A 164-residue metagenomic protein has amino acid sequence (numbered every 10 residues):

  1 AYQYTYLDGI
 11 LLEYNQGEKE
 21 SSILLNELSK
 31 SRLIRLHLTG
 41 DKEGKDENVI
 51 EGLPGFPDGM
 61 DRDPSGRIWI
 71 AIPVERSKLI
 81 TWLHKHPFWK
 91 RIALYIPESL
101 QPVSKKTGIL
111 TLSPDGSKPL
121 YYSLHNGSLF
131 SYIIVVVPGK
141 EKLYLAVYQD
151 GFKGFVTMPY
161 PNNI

Functional and structural regions predicted by a protein language model:
A1-I23, G52-R67, K106, G127-K140: Beta-rich, blade/repeat-based domains predominating in secreted/periplasmic proteins but also intracellular
A1-Y6, I34-L53, G116-N126: Blade-edge beta-strand/turn elements of extracellular beta-propeller and related beta-sheet repeat scaffolds
L12-N15, E20-K30, I70-V74, P102 (+1 more regions): Conserved beta-strand positions in repeat-built beta-propeller and related beta-rich domains
E18, S31, D41, R76 (+3 more regions): Surface-exposed, flexible loop/turn segments at secondary-structure boundaries
R32-R35, I80, K106-G108, F152-P159: Structural motif
P54-S123: Loop/turn-rich, solvent-exposed surfaces of beta-rich toroidal or solenoidal domains
R76-S77, S131-I164: Blade-level signature of beta-propeller repeat domains, shared across WD40, Kelch, NHL, RCC1 and BNR/Asp-box propellers
